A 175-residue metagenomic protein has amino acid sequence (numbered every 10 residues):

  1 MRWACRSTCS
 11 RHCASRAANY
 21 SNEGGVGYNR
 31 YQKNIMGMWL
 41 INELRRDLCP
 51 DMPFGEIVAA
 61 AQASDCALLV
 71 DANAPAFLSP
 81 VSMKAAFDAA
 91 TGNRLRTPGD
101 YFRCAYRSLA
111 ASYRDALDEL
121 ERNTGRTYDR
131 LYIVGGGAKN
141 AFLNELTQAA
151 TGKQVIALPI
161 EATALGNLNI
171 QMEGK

Functional and structural regions predicted by a protein language model:
M1-R130, K139-E161, N169-K175: Active-site core segments that coordinate phosphate-bearing ligands/cofactors across diverse enzyme families
L165: A domain-level signal for the structural core that forms small-molecule/cofactor-binding pockets and catalytic centers
